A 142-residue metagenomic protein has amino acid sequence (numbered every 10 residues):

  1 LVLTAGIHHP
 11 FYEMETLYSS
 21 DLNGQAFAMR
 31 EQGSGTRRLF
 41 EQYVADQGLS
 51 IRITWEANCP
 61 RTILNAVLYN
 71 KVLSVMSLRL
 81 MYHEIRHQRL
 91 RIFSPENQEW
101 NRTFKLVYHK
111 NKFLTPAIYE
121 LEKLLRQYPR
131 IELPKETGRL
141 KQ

Functional and structural regions predicted by a protein language model:
L1, Y18-S20, A45-D46, Y82 (+1 more regions): Short secondary-structure boundary/capping segments
L1-F27, E31-Q32, P116: Flexible hinge/capping segments at coil-to-helix
V2-T4, P10, L73, R91 (+1 more regions): Residues embedded in well-ordered beta-strands
I7, L78-L80, N97, F104: Short secondary-structure boundary segments
G33-F93: Hydrophobic hinge/microswitch elements
G33-L39, Y43, Q47-L49, Y119 (+1 more regions): Ligand-binding clefts/hinges and TM-proximal coupling segments of bilobed small-molecule sensing domains
R91-K135: A late-sequence structural motif
